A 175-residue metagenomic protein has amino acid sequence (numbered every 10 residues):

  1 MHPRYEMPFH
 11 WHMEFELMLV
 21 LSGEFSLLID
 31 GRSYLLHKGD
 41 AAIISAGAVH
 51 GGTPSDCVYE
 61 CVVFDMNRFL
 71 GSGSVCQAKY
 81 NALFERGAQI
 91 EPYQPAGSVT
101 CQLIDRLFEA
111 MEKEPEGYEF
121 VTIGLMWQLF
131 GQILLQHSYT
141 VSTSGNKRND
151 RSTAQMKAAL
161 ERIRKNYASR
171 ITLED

Functional and structural regions predicted by a protein language model:
M1, V49-E112, G131-V141: A hydrophobic/aromatic-rich effector-binding and dimerization subdomain of bacterial HTH-type transcriptional regulators
M1-H37, P54-D56, S74-K79, A88-E91: Generic protein-terminus/edge-of-domain signal
M13, A46-A48, L173: Short beta-strand or tight-loop elements that sit immediately N-terminal to catalytic metal-binding acidic residues
L19, L27, A42, V62-F64: Preference for bulky hydrophobic residues occupying beta-strand positions in well-ordered beta-sheet regions
Y34, G51, E60, G117-V121 (+1 more regions): Short, surface-exposed helix-loop/turn micro-motifs enriched in polar/charged residues
L36-V49: Conserved metal-binding segment of the jelly-roll/cupin
A88-A96, M111-T122, F130-D175: Short, Lys/Arg-enriched, Trp-marked, Pro/Gly-tolerant hinge/linker segments that flank
